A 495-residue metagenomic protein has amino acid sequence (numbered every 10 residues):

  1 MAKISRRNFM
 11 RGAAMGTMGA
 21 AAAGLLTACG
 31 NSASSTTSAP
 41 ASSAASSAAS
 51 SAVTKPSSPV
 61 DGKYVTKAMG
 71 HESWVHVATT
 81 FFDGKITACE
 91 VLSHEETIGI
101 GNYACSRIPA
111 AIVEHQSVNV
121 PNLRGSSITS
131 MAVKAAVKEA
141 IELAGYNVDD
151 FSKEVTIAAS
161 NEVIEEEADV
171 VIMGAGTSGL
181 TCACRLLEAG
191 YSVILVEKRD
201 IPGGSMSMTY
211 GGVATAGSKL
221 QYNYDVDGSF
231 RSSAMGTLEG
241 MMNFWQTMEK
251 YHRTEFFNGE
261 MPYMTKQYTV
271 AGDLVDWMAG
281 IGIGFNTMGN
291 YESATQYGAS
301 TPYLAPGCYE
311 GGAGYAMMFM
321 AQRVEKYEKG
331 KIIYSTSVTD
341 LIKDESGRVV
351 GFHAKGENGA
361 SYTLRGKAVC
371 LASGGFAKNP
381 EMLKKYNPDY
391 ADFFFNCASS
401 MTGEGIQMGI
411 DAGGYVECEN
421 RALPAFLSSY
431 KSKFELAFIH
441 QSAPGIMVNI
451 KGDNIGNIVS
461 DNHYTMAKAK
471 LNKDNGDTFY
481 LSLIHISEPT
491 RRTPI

Functional and structural regions predicted by a protein language model:
M1-T17, G24-T27: N-terminal secretory signal peptides and thylakoid transit peptides that target proteins across membranes
L25, C29-A39: Bacterial lipoprotein signal-peptidase II cleavage site
K55-V155: Active-site- and interface-proximal helix/loop "cap" or "latch" segments in soluble metabolic and energy-transducing
V170-L195: N-terminal Rossmann-like FAD-binding beta1-loop-alpha1 element of flavoenzymes
Y191-S207: Glycine-rich FAD pyrophosphate-binding loop
P202, E260-A360, P380-E381: Conserved redox-cofactor binding core of oxidoreductases
E357-A360, L364-S429: Glycine-rich loop(s) and the adjacent beta-strand/alpha-helix scaffold that form part
I484-I495: Single conserved hydrophobic/aromatic residue that forms the stacking wall/gate of nucleotide- or nucleobase-binding
